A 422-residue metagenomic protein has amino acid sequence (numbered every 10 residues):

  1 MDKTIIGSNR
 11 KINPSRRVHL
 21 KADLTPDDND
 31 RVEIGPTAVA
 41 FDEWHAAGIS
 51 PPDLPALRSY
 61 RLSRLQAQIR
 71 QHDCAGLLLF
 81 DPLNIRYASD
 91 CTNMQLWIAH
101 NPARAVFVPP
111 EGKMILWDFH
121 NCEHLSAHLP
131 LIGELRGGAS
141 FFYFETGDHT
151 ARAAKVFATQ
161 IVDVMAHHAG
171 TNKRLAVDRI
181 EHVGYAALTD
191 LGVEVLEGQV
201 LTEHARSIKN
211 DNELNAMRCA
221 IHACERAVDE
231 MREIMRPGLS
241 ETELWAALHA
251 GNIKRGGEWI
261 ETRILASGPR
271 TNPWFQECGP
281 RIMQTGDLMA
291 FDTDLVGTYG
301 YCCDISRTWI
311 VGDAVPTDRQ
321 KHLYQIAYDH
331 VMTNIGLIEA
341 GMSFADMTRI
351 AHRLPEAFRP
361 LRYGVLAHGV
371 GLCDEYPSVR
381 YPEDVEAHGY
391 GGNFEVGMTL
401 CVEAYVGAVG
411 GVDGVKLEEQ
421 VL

Functional and structural regions predicted by a protein language model:
M1-L422: Active-site neighborhoods and metal-handling regions in enzymes and metal-associated proteins
